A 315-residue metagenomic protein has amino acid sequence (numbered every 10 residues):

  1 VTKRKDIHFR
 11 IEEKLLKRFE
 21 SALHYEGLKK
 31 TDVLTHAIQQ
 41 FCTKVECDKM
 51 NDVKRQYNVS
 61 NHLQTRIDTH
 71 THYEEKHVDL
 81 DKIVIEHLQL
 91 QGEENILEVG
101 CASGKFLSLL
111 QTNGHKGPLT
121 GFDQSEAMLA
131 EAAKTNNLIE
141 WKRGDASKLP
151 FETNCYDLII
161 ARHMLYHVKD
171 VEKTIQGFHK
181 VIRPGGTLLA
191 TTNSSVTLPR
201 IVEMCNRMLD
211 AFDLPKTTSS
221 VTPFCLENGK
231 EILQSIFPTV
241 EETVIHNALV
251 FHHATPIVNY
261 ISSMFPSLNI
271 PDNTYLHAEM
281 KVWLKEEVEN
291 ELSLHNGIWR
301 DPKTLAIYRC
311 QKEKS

Functional and structural regions predicted by a protein language model:
V1-E13, K17-H24: Short Lys/Arg-rich basic patches
E26-K49: Short, basic amphipathic alpha-helical segments that act as recognition/interaction helices in nucleic-acid-binding
D48-Q91, K105-L109, M128: Conserved class I S-adenosyl-L-methionine
H77, S103, T222-S315: Conserved Class I S-adenosyl-L-methionine
L97-K148: Class I SAM-dependent methyltransferase SAM/SAH-binding core
S147-L158: A short acidic, Gly/Pro-enriched loop at the edge of an enzyme's catalytic core that lines a small-molecule cofactor
L158-D170: A short SAM/SAH-binding and catalytic strip from SAM-dependent methyltransferases
E172, H179, T187-H253, L268: Conserved catalytic/acceptor-binding region of the Class I
